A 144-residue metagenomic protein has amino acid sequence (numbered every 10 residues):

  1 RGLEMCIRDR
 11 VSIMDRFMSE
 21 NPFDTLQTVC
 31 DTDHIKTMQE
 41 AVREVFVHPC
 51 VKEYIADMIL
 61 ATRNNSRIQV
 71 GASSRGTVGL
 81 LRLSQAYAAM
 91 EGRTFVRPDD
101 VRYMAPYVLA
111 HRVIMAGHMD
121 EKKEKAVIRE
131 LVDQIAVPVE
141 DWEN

Functional and structural regions predicted by a protein language model:
G2-I7: Short, small-residue-biased leader/transition segments that mark boundaries at the very start of proteins
S12-F46, K52-R63: Conserved AAA+ ATPase "sensor/coupling" helix adjacent to the nucleotide-binding pocket
P49, E53, V96-D99: Short, solvent-exposed positions on alpha-helices
N64-N144: C-terminal engagement/docking regions of AAA+ P-loop ATPases
